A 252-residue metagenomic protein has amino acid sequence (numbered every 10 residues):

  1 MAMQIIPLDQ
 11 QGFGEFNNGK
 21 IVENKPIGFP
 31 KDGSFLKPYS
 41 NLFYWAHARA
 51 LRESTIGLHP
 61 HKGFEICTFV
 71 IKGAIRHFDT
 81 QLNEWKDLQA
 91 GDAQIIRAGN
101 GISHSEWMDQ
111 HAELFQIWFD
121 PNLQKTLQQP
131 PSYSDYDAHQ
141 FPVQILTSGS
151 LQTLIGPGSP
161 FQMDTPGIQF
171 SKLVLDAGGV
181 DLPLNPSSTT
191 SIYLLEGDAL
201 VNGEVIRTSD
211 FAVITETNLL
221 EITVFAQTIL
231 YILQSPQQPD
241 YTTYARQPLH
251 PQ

Functional and structural regions predicted by a protein language model:
M1-Q252: Jelly-roll (double-stranded beta-helix
